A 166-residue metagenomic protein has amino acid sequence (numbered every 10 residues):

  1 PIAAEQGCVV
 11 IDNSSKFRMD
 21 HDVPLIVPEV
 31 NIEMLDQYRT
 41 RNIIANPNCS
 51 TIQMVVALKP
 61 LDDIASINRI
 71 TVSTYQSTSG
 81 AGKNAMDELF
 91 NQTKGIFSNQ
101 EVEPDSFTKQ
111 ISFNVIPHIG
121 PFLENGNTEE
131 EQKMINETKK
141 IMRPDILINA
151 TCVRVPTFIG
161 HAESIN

Functional and structural regions predicted by a protein language model:
P1-I111, L147: N-terminal Rossmann-like NAD(P) cofactor-binding subdomain of oxidoreductases, focused on the glycine-rich
T78-N166: Charged docking surfaces used in two-component/phosphorelay signaling
